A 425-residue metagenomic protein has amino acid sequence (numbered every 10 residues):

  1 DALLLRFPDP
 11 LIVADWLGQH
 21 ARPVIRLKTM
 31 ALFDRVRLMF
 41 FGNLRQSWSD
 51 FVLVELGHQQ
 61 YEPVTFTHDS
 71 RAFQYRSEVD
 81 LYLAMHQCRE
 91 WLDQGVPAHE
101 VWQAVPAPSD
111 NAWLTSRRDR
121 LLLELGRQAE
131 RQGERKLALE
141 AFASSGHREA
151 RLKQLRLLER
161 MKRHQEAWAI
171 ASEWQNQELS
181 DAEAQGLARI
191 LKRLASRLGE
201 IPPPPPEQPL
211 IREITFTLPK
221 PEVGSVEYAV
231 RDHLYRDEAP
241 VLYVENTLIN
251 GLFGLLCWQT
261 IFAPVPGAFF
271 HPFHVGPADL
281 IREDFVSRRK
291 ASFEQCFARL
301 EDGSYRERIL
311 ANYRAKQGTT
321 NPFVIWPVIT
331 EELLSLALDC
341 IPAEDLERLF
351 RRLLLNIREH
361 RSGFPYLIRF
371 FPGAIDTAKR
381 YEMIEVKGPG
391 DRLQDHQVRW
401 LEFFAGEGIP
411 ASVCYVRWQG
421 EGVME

Functional and structural regions predicted by a protein language model:
D1-L125, A129, R193-I341: N-terminal alpha-helical interaction modules that lie
W113-E200: Alpha-helical protein-protein interaction scaffolds
G133, K162, E238, A405-I409: Glycine-centered loop/turn motif at secondary-structure junctions
H147, R160, P372, P389 (+1 more regions): An acidic- and aromatic-residue-enriched active-site/binding cleft used to recognize and process polar
L252, I329-L349, L353, Y366-G373 (+2 more regions): Conserved catalytic cores of phosphodiester-cleaving nucleases, focusing on short active-site segments
R358-G363: A short catalytic or substrate-binding loop motif that flags glycine-/basic-rich loops and adjacent residues that bind
F371, D376-M383, E407-E425: Nucleic-acid nuclease catalytic cores
G388-I409, Y415, E425: Mg2+/Mn2+-dependent nuclease catalytic core
